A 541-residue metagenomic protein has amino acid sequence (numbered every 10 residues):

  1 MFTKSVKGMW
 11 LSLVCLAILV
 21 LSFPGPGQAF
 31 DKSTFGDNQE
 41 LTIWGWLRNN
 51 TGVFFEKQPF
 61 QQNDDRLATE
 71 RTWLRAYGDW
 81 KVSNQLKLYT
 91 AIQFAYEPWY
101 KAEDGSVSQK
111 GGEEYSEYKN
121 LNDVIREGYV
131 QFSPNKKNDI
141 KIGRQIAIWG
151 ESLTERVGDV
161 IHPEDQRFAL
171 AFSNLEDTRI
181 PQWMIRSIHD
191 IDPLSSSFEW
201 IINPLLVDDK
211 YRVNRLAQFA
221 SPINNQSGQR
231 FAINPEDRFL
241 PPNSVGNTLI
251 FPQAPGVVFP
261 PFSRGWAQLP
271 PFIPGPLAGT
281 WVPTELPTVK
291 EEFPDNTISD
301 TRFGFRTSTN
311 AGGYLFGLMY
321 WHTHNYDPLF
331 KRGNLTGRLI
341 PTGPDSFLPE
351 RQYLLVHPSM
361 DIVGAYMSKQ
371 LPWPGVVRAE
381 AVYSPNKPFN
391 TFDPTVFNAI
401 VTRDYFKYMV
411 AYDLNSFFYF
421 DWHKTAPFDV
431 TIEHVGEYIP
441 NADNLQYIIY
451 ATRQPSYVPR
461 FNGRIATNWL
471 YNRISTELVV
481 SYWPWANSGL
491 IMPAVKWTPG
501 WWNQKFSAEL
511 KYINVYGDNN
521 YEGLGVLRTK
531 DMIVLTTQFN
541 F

Functional and structural regions predicted by a protein language model:
A29-I43, G78-L88, Q131-K141, W149 (+8 more regions): Short loop/turn motifs that connect adjacent beta-strands in outer-membrane beta-barrel proteins
G36-Q39, N50-R71, S346-Y353, H357: Surface-exposed strand-loop-strand hairpins of Gram-negative outer-membrane beta-barrel proteins
N49-F55, F94-P98, I146-I148, I191-P193 (+10 more regions): Transmembrane beta-strands of outer-membrane beta-barrel pores
N63-E70, E117-N122, L175-D177, P294-S299 (+5 more regions): Replace "Gram-negative outer membrane beta-barrel proteins" with "bacterial and organellar outer membrane beta-barrel
T69, N84, Y320-T323, R378-T391 (+1 more regions): Detector for outer-membrane/organellar transmembrane beta-barrel domains, recognizing the amphipathic beta-strand
L86-F231, G312, Y512-D518: Outer membrane beta-barrel
D208-N296, P341-R351: Flexible glycine-rich, low-complexity coil/linker segments exposed to the extracellular/periplasmic environment
R528-F541: Outer-membrane beta-barrel "beta-signal"
